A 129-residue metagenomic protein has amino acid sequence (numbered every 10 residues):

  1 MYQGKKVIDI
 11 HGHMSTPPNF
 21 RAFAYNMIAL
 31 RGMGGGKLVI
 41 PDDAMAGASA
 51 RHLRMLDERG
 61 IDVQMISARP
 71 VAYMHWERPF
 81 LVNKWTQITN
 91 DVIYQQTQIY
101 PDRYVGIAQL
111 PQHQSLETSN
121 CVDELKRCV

Functional and structural regions predicted by a protein language model:
M1-V129: Helix-coil boundary/capping segments in enzymes
